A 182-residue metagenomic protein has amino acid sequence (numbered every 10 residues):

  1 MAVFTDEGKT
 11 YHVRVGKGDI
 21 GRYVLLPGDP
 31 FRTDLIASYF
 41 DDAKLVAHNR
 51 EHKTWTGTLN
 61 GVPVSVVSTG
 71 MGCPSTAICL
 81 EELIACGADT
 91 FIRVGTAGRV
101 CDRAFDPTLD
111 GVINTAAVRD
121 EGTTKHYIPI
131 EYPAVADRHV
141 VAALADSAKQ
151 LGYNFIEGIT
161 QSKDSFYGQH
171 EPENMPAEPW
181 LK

Functional and structural regions predicted by a protein language model:
M1-A142: Metabolite-binding pocket within alpha/beta catalytic cores that recognizes anionic/polar moieties
A134-K182: Active-site rim beta-loop-alpha module in soluble metabolic enzymes
